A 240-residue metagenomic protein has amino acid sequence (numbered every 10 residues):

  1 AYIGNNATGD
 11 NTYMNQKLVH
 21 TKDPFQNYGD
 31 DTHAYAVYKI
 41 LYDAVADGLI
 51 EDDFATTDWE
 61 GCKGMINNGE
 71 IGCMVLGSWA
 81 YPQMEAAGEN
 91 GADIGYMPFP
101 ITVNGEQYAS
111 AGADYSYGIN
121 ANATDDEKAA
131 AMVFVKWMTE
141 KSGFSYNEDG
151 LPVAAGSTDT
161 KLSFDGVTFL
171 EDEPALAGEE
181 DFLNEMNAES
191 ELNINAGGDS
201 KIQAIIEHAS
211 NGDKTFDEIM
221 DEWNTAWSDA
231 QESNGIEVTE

Functional and structural regions predicted by a protein language model:
A1-Q26, I71: Extracytoplasmic/periplasmic solute-binding protein
Q16-A55: Glycine-centered hinge/linker elements that transmit conformational signals in sensory and ligand-binding systems
Y38-A46, K63, N67, A131-T139 (+5 more regions): Non-transmembrane alpha-helical segments in soluble domains of secreted/periplasmic/extracellular proteins
A46, E180-E240: Conserved C-terminal helix/tail region of periplasmic/extracytoplasmic solute-binding proteins
D53-N67: Short helix-initiation/N-cap motifs at beta->coil->alpha
N67-L76, A92: Alpha-to-beta junction loops
A80-N90, V103-S200, E237-T239: C-terminal lobe and pocket-closing loops of periplasmic/extracytoplasmic Venus-flytrap solute-binding proteins
I94-V103: A structural supersecondary motif
